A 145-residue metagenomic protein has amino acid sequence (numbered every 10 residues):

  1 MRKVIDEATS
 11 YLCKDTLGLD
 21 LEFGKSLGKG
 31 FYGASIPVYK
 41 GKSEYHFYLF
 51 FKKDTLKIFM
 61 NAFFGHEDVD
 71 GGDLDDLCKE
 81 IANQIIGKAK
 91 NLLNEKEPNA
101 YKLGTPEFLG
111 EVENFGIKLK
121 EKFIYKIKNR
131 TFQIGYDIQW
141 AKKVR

Functional and structural regions predicted by a protein language model:
M1-R145: N-terminal auxiliary interaction/assembly segments of multi-subunit proteins
